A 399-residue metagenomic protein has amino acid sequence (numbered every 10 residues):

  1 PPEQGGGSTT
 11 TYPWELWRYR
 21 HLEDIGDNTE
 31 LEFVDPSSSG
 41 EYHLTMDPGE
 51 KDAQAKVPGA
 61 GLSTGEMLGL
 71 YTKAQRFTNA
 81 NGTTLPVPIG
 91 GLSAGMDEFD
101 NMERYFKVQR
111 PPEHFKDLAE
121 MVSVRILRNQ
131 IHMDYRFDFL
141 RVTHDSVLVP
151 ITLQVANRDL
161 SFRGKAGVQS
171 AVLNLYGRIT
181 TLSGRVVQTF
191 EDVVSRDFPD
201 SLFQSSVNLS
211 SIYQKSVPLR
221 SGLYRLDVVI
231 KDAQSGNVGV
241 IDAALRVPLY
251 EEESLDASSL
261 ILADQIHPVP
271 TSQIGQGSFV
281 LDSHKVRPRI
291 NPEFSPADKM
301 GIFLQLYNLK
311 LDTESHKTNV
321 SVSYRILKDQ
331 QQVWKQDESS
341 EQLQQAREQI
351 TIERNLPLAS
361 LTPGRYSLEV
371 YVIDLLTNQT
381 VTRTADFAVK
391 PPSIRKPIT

Functional and structural regions predicted by a protein language model:
P1-R104: A cross-family detector of function-defining hotspots
G59-T399: Intrinsically disordered, low-complexity terminal regions enriched in Ser/Thr/Pro/Gly and charged residues
